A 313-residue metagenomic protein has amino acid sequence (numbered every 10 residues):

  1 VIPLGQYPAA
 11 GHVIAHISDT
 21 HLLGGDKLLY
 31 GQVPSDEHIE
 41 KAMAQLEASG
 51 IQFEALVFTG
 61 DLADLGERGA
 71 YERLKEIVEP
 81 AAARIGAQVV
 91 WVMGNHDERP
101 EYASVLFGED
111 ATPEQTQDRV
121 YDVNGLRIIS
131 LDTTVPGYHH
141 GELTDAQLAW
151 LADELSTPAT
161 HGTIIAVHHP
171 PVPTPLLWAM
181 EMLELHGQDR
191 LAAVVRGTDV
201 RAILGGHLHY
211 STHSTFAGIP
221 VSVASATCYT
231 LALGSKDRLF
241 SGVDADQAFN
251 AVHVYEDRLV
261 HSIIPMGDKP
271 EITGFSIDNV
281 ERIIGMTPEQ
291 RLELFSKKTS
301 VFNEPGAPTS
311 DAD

Functional and structural regions predicted by a protein language model:
V1-R73, T174: N-terminal active-site segment of His-dependent metallophosphoesterases
I2-Q6, R68-T157, G187-R196, L239 (+1 more regions): Extended active-site neighborhood of metal-dependent phosphoesterases/phosphodiesterases
G5-H16, V120-S130, S156-G162, F216-V221 (+1 more regions): Beta-strand-turn-beta hairpins that frame and shape the catalytic cleft of phosphate-ester-processing enzymes
S18-I39, L65-G66, E98-Q115, G137-D145 (+4 more regions): Acidic/histidine-rich helix-loop elements that form or flank divalent-metal/phosphate-binding sites at the catalytic
L22-D26, D64-R68, N95-Y102, P136-H139 (+3 more regions): Active-site environment of divalent metal-dependent phosphoester hydrolases
A42-A55, H140-S222, N250-A251, Y255 (+2 more regions): His/acidic metal-ligating clusters that form di-metal
A224-S235: His/Asp/Glu-enriched short active-site or ligand-binding loop at hydrolase and phosphoryl-transfer sites
